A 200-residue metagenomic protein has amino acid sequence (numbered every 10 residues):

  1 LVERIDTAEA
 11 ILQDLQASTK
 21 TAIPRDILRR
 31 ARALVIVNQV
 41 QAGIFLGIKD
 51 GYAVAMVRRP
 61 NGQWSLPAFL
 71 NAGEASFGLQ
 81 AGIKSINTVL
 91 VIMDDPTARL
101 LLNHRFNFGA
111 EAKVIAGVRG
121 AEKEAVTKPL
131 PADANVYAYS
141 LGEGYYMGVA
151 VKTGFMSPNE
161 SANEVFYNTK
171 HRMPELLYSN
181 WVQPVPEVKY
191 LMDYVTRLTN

Functional and structural regions predicted by a protein language model:
L1-N200: Small-residue-enriched, tightly packed secondary-structure blocks
